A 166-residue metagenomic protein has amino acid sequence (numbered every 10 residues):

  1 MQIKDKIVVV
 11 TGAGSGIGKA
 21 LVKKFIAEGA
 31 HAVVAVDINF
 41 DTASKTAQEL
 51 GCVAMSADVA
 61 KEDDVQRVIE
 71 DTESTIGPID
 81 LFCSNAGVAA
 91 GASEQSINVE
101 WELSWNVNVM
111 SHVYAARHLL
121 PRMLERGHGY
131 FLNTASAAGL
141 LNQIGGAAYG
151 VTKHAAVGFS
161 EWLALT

Functional and structural regions predicted by a protein language model:
I7, G14-S15: Conserved glycine-rich cofactor-binding loop
A30-A43: Conserved glycine-rich Rossmann-like NAD(P)H-binding loop of the short-chain dehydrogenase/reductase
F40-D41, A57-R67: The beta1-alpha1 cofactor-binding region of Rossmann-like NAD(H)/NADP(H)-dependent oxidoreductases
D71-F82, A90, H128-G129: A glycine-rich helix->loop->beta "capping" turn within Rossmann-like NAD(P)(H)-dependent oxidoreductase domains
V88-E102, G145-A148: Conserved mid-core segment of classical short-chain dehydrogenase/reductases
A116, T152: Active-site helix of classical SDR
S136: Residue(s) in the substrate-gating loop at a strand-loop-helix junction that position the organic substrate next
